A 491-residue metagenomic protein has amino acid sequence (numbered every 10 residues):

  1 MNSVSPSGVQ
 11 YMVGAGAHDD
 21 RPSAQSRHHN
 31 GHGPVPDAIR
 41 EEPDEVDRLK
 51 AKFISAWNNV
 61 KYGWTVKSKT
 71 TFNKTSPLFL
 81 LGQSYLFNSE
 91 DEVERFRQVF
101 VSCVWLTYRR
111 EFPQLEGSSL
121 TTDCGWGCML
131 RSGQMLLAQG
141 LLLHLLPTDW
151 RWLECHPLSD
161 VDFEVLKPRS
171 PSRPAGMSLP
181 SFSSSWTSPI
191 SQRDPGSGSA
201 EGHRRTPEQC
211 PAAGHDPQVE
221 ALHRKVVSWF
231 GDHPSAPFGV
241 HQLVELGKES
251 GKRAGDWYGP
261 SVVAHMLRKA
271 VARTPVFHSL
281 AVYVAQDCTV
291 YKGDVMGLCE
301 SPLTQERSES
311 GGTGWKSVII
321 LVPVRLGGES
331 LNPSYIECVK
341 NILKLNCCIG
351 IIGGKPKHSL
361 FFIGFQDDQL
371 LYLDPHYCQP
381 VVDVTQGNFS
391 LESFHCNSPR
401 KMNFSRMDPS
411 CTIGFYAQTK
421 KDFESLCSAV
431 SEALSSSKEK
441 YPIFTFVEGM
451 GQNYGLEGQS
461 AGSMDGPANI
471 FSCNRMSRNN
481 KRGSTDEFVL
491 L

Functional and structural regions predicted by a protein language model:
N2-T122, W126, S132, A138-L491: Cysteine-dependent deubiquitinase/ubiquitin-like isopeptidase catalytic cores across multiple families
